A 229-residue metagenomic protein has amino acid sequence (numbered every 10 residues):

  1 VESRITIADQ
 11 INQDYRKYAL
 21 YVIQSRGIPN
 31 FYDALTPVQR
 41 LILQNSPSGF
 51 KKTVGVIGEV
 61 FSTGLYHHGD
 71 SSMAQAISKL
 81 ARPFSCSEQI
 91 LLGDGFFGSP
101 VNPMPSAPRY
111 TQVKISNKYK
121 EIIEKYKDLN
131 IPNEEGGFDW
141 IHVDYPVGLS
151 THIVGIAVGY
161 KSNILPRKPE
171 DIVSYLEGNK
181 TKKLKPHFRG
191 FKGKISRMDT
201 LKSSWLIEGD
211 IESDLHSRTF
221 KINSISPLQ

Functional and structural regions predicted by a protein language model:
V1-K202: Catalytic phosphate-handling regions of large nucleic-acid enzymes and associated NTPases
K182-L184, S196, T200-Q229: Charged, surface-exposed alpha-helical interface/stalk elements
